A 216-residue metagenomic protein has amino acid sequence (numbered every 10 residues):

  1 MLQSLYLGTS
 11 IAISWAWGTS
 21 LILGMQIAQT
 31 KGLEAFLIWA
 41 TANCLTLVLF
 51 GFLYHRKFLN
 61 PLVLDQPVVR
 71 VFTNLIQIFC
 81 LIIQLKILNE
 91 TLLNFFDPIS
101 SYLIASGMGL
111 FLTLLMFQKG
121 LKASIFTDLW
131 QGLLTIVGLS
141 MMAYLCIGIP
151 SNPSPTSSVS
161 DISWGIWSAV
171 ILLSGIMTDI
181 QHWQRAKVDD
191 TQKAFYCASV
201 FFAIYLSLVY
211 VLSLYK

Functional and structural regions predicted by a protein language model:
M1-L62, R185-K216: Membrane-interface helix-loop-helix modules in multi-pass membrane proteins
L5-T9, E34, F72-T73, S163-W167: Short alpha-helical transmembrane interface motifs in multi-pass membrane proteins
Y6-I11, P67-F79, Q131-C146, S199-L208: Small-residue-rich segments of transmembrane alpha-helices in multi-pass membrane proteins, especially helix faces
I13, A42-T46, M108-L112, W130-L134 (+2 more regions): Transmembrane alpha-helical core residues of multi-pass small-molecule transporters, especially secondary transporters
E34-M116, I171: Helix-loop-helix module between adjacent transmembrane segments
I78-L103, F111-A123, T127-V159, W167 (+2 more regions): Hydrophobic alpha-helical segments and their helix-loop junctions in multi-pass secondary transporters
D161-V170, S199, A203: Hydrophobic faces of transmembrane alpha-helices in multi-pass small-molecule transporters and flippases across diverse
I176-W183: Short helical (or helix-break) motifs at transmembrane helix termini and adjacent helical loops in multi-pass membrane
